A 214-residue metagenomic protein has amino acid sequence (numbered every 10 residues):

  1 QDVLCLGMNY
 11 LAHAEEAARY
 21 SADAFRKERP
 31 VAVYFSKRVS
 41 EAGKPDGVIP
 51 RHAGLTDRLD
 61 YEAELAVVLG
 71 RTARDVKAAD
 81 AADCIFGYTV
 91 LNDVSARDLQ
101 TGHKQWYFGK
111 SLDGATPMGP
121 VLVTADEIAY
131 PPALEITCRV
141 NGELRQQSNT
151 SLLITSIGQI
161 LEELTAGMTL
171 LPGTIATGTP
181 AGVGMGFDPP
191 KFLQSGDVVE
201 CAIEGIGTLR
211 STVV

Functional and structural regions predicted by a protein language model:
Q1-L144: Active-site microenvironments in enzyme catalytic cores
H13, R97-V214: Catalytic-pocket segment enriched in acidic/His residues
